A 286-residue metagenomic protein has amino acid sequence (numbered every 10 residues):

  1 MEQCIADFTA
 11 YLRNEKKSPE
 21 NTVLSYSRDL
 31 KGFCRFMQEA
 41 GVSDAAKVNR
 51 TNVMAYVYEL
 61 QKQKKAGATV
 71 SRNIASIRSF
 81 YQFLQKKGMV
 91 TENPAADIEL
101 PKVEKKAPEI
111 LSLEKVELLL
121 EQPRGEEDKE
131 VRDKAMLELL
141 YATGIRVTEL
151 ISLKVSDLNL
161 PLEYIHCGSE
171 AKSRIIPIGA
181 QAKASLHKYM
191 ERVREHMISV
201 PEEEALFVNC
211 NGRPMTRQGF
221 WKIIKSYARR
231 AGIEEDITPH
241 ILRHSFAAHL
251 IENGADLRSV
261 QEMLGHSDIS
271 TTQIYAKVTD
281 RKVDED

Functional and structural regions predicted by a protein language model:
M1-D286: Conserved catalytic core of the tyrosine transesterase superfamily
